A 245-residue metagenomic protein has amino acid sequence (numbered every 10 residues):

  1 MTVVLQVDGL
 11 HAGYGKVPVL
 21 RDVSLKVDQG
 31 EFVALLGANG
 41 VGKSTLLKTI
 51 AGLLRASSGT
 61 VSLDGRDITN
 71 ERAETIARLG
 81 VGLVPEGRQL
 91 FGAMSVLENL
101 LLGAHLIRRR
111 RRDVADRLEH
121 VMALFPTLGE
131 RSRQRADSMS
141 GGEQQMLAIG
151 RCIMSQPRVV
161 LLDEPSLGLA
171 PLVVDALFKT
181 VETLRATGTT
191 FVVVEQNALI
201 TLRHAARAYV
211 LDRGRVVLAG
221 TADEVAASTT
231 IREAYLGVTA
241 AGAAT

Functional and structural regions predicted by a protein language model:
G15, V33, E71, V96-D116 (+2 more regions): ABC-type ATPase nucleotide-binding domains, specifically the catalytic core motifs of the NBD
L36-A38: The feature captures the beta-strand-to-loop junction immediately N-terminal to the Walker
A51: Helix-to-loop junction immediately C-terminal to a conserved catalytic motif
G59-D67, L79, D113-L118: Conserved ABC transporter NBD signature motif
R135-M139, E143: Conserved ABC ATPase signature
C152-I153: ABC ATPase C-loop
Q156: Conserved catalytic motifs of ABC-family nucleotide-binding domains
